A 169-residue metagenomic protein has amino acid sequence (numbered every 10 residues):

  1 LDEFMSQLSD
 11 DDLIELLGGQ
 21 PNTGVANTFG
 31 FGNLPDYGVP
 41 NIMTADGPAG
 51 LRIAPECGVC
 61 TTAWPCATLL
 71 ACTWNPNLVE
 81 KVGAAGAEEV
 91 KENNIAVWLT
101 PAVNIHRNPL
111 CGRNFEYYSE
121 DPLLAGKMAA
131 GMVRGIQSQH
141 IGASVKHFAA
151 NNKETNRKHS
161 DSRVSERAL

Functional and structural regions predicted by a protein language model:
L1-L169: Glycoside hydrolase catalytic-domain context in secreted enzymes
